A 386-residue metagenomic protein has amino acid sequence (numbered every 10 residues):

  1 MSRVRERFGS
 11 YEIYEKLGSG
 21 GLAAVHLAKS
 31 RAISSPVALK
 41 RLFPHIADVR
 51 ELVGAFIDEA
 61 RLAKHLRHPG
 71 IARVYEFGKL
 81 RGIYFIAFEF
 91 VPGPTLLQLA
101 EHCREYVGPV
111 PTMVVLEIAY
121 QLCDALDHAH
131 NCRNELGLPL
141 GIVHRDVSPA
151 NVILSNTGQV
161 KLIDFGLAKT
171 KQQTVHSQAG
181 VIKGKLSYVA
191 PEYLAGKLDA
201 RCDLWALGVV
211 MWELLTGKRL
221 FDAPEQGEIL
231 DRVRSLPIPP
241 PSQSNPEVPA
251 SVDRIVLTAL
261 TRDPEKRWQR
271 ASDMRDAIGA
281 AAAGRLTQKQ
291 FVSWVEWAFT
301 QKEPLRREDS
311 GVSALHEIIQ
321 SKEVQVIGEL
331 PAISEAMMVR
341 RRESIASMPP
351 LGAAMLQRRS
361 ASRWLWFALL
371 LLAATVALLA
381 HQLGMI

Functional and structural regions predicted by a protein language model:
Y14-G20, V25: Protein kinase glycine-rich loop
K29-P36: Conserved N-lobe loop of protein kinases adjacent to the ATP-binding glycine-rich P-loop
F43-H65: AlphaC helix of the eukaryotic protein kinase fold
F77: Activation-segment/catalytic-loop signature of the eukaryotic protein kinase fold
R81-T95, L99: Conserved short submotifs of the Hanks-type protein kinase catalytic core that shape the nucleotide-binding pocket
D124-I142: Protein kinase catalytic-loop region centered on the HRD/HxD motif
S187-V326: C-terminal lobe helix-coil module of Hanks-type protein kinase domains
